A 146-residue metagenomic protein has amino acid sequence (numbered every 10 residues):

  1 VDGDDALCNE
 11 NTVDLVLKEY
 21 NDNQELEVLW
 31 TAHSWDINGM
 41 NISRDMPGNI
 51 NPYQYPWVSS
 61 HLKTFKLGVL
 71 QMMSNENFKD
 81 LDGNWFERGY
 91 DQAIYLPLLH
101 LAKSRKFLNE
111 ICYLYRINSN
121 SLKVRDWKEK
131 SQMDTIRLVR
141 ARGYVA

Functional and structural regions predicted by a protein language model:
V1-V145: Nucleotide-sugar donor-binding/catalytic module of glycosyltransferases that assemble extracellular/cell-envelope
